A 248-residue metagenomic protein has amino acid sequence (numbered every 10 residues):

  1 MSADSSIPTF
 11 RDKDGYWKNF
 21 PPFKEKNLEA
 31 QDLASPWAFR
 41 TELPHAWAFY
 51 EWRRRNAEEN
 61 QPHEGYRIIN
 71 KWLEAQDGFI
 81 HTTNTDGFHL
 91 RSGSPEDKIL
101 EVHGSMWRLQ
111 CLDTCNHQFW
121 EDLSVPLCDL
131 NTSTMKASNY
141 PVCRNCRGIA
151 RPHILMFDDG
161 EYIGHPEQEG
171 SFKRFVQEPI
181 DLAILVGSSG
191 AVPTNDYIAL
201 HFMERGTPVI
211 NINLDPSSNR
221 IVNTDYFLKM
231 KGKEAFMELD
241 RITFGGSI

Functional and structural regions predicted by a protein language model:
M1-I248: Conserved catalytic core of sirtuin-type NAD+-dependent deacylases
